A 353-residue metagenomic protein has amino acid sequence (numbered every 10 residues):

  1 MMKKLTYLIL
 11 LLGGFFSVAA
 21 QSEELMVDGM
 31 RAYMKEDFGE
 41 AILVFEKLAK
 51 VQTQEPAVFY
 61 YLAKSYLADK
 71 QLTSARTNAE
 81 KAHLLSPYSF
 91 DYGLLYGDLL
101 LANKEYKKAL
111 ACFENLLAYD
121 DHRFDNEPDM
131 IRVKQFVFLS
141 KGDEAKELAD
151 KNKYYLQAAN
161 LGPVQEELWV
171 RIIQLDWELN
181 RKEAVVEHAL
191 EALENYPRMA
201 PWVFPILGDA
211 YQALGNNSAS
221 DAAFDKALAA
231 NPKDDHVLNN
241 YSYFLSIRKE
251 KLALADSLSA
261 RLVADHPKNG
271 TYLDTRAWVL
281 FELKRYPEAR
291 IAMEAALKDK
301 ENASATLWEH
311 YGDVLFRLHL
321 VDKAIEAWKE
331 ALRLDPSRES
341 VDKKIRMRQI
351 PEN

Functional and structural regions predicted by a protein language model:
E23, A57, D91, D125-D129 (+7 more regions): Start-of-helix register in tetratricopeptide repeats
M30, K64, D98, L139 (+7 more regions): Residue-level recognition of tetratricopeptide repeat
M34-K35, A68, A102, F136 (+8 more regions): Register position in tetratricopeptide repeats
K47-K50, E80-L84, L117-A118, A159-N160 (+5 more regions): Conserved structural position within tetratricopeptide repeats
T53, P87, D121, P163 (+5 more regions): Short coil turns that delineate tetratricopeptide repeat
Y61, L95, D129, V133-F136 (+6 more regions): Canonical tetratricopeptide repeat
